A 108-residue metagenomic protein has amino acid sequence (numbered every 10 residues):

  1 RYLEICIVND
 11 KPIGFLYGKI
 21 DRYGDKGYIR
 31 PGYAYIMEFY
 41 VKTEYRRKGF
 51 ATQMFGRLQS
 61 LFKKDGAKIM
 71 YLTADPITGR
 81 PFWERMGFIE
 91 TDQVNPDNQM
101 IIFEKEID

Functional and structural regions predicted by a protein language model:
I5, K11-I20, Y35, Y40: Conserved beta-strand in the GNAT
I7-N9, K105-I107: Active-site beta-strand termini and strand-to-loop segments that position acidic
F15, T91-Q93: Residue-level detector of high-confidence beta-strand sites
D21-I36, R46, D97: A conserved beta-turn-beta hairpin within the catalytic core of GNAT-like acetyltransferases that forms part
V41, R47-S60, R85: Conserved acetyl-CoA-binding loop-helix of GNAT-fold acetyltransferases
K68, I89: Short acidic/polar active-site loop segments enriched in Thr and Asp
Y71-E84, P96-Q99: Conserved beta-strand-loop-alpha-helix junction that forms the acyl-donor binding cleft
